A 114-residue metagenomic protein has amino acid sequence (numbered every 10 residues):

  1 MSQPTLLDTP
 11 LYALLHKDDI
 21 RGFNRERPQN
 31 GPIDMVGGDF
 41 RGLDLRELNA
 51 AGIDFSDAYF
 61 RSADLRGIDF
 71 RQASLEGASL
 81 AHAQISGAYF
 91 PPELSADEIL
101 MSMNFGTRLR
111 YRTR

Functional and structural regions predicted by a protein language model:
M1-T5: Terminal non-domain segments
L7-R114: Tandem repeat scaffolds
